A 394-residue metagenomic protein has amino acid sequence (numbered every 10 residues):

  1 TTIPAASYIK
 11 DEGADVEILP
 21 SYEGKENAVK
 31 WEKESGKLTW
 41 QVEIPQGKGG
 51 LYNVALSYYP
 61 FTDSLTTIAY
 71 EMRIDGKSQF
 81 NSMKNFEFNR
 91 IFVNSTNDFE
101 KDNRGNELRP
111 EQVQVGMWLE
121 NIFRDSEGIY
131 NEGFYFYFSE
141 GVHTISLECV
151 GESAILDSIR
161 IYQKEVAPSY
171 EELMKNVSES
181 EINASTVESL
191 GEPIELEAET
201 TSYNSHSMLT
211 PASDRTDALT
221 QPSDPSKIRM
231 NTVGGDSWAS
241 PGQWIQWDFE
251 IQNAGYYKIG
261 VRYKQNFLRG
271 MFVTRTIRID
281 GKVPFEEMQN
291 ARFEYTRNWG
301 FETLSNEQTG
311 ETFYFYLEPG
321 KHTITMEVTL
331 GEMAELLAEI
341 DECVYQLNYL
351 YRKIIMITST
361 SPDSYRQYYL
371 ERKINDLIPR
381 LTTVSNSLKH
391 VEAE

Functional and structural regions predicted by a protein language model:
T1-E394: Extracytoplasmic
